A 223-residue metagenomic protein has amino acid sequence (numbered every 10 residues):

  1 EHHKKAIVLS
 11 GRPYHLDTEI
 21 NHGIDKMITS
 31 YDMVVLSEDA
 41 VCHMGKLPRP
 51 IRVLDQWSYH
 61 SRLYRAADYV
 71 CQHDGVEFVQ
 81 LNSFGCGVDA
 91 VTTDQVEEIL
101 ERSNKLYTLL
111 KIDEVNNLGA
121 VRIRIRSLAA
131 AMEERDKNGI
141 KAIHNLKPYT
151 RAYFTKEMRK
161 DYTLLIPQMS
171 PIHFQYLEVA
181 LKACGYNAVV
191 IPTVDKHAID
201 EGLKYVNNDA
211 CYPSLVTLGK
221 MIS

Functional and structural regions predicted by a protein language model:
E1-S223: An N-terminal assembly and electron-transfer interface module characteristic of large anaerobic redox and radical
